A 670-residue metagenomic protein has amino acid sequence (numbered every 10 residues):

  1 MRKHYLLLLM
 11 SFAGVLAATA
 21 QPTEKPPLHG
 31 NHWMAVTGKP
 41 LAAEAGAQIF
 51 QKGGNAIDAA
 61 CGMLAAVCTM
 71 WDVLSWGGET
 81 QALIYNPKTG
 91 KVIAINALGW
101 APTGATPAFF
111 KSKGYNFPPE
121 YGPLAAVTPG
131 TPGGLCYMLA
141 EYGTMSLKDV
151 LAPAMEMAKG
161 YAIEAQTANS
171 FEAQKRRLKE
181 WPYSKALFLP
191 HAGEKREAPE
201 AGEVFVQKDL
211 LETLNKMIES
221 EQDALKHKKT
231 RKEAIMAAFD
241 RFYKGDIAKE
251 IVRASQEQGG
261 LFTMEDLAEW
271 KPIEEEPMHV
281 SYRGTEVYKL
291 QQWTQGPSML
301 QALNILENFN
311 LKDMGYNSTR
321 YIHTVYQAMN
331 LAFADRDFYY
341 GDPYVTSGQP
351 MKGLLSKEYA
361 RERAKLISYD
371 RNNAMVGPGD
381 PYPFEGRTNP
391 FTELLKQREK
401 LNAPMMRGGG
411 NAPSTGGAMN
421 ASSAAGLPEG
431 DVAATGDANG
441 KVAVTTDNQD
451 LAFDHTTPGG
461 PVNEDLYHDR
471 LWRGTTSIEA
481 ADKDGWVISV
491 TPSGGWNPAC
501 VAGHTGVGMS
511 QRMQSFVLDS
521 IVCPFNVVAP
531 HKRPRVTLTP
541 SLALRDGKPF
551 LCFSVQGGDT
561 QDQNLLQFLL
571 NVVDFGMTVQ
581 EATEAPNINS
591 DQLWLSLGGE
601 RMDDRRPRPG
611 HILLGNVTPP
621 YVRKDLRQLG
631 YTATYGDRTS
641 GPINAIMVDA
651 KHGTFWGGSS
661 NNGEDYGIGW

Functional and structural regions predicted by a protein language model:
M1-H4: Positively charged n-region of N-terminal signal peptides that target proteins for export
L7-V15: Bacterial N-terminal signal peptides
Q21-E44, Q48, G54-A237, F242-T294 (+2 more regions): Noncatalytic scaffold domains of N-terminal-nucleophile
I57-M63, K148-G160, F242-G245, E250-V252 (+3 more regions): Short, well-structured alpha-helical segments that form the helix of a local strand-helix-strand
T69-A94, K111, R253, Q258-T263 (+8 more regions): Active-site rim segments in enzyme catalytic domains, especially the processed small/beta chain of N-terminal
L311-S493, H504, D637: Internal maturation/activation junctions in enzymes
Y339, T475-W670: N-terminal nucleophile
